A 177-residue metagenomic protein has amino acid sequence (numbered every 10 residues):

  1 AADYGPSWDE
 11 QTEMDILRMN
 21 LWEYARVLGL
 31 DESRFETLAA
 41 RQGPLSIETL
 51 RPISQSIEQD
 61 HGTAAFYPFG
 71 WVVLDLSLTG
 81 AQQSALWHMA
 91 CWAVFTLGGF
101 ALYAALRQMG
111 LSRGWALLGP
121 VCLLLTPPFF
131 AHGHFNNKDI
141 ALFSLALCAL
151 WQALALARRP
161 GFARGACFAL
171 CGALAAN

Functional and structural regions predicted by a protein language model:
A1-T12: Helix-to-loop transition at the C-terminal end of transmembrane segments
S7, H134-A141: Short acidic/glycine- and proline-prone juxtamembrane loop motifs at membrane-interface regions of multi-pass membrane
E13, M19, F95, L142-L150: Hydrophobic core segments of transmembrane alpha-helices in multi-pass, intramembrane catalytic enzymes
R18-W92: Interfacial juxtamembrane loops and adjacent helix segments that form the catalytic/substrate-binding surfaces
A81, F100-L125, R158, F162-A163 (+1 more regions): Transmembrane-helix signature of polytopic, membrane-embedded enzymes that assemble or transfer cell-envelope glycans
L86-G110, C148, Q152: Transmembrane-helix motifs of polytopic, lipid-linked glycan transferases
A101, A141-G161, C167, C171-G172: Specific aromatic-rich, kink-prone transmembrane helix
A116-L124, A131, W151, G172 (+1 more regions): Short helix- or helix-capping micro-motifs that position conserved polar/aromatic residues at function-defining sites
